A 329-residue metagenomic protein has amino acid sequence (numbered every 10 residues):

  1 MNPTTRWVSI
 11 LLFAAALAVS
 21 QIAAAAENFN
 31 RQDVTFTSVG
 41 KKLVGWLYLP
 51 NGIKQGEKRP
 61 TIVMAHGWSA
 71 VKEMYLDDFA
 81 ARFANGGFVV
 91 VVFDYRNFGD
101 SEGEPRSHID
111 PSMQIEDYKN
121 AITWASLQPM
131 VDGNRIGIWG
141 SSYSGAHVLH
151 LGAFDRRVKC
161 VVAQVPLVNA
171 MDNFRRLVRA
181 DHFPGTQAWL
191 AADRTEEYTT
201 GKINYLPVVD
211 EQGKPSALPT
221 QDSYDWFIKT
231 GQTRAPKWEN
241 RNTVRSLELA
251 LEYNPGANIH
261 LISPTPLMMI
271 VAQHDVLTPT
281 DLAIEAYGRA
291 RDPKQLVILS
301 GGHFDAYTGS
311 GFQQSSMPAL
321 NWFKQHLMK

Functional and structural regions predicted by a protein language model:
A26-E57, D110: N-terminal cap/lid segment of alpha/beta-hydrolase-fold proteins
S69-A81, Y95, D281: The serine-hydrolase catalytic nucleophile loop
K72-Y75, F98-G137, G309-S315: Catalytic nucleophile-loop/oxyanion-hole region of alpha/beta-hydrolase and closely related hydrolase-like folds
R82-E102: Conserved alpha/beta-hydrolase
L149-K229: Alpha/beta-hydrolase-fold enzymes
I262-S263, M269-V271: Short beta-strand/loop motif that positions the catalytic acidic residue of the alpha/beta-hydrolase fold
V276-L282: Conserved alpha/beta-hydrolase "acid-adjacent" motif
A290-F304, P318: Catalytic histidine neighborhood in serine/cysteine hydrolases with alpha/beta-hydrolase-type architecture
